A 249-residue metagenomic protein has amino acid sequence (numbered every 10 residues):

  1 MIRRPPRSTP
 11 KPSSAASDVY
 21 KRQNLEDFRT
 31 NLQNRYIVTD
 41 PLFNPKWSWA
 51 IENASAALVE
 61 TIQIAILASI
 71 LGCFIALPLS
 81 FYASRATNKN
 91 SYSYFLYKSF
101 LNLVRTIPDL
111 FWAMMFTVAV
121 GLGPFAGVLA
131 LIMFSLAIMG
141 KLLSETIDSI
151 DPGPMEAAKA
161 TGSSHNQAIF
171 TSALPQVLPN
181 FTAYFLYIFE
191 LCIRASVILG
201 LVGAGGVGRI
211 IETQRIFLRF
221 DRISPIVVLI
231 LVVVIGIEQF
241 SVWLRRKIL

Functional and structural regions predicted by a protein language model:
M1-A16, Y20-Q23: Single conserved hydrophobic/aromatic residue that forms the stacking wall/gate of nucleotide- or nucleobase-binding
K21-A68: Periplasmic/extracellular loop-to-transmembrane helix junction in inner-membrane transport proteins
F74-L79, F111, A126, M133-M155 (+3 more regions): Membrane-embedded alpha-helices of multi-pass transport/permease systems
L79-A113, L142-E145: Cytoplasmic-entry segments and transmembrane alpha-helices of multi-pass inner-membrane transporters
L101-I132: Generic hydrophobic transmembrane alpha-helix motif, especially the helices
V118, R194-I230, L249: Glycine-rich helix-loop "coupling/hinge" segments at transmembrane-helix boundaries in multipass transporters
I150-Q167, T171-V177, A204: Short helix-to-coil transition segments within interhelical loops that connect adjacent transmembrane helices
H165-L199, D221-V233, I237, S241: Transmembrane alpha-helices
